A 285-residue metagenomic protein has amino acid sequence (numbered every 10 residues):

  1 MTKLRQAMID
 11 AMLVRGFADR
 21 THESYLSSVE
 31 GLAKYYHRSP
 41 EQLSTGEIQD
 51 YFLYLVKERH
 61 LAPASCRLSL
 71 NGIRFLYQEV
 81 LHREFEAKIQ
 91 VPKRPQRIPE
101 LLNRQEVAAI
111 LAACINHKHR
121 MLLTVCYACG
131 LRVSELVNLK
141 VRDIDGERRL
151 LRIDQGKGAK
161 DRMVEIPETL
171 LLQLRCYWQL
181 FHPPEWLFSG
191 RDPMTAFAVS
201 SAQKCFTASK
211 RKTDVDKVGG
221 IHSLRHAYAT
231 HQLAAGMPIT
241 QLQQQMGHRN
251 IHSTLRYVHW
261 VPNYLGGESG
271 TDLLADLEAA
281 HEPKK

Functional and structural regions predicted by a protein language model:
M1-K285: Conserved catalytic core of the tyrosine transesterase superfamily
